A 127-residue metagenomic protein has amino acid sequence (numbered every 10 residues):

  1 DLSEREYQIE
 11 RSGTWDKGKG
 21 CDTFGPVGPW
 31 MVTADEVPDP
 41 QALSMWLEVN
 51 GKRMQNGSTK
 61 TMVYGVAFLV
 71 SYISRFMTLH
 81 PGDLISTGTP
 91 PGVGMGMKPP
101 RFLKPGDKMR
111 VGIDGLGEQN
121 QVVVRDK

Functional and structural regions predicted by a protein language model:
D1: Active-site glycine-centered loops adjacent to acidic/histidine catalytic or metal-binding residues that shape
R5-K127: Catalytic-pocket segment enriched in acidic/His residues
